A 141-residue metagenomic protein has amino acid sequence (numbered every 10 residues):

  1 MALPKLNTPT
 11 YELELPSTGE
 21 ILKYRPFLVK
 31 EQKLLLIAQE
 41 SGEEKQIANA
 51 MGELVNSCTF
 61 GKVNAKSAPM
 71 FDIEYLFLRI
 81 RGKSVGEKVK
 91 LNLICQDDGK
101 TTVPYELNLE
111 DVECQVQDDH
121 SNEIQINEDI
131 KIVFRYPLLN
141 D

Functional and structural regions predicted by a protein language model:
M1-D141: Long C-terminal interaction/binding lobes of large macromolecular proteins
